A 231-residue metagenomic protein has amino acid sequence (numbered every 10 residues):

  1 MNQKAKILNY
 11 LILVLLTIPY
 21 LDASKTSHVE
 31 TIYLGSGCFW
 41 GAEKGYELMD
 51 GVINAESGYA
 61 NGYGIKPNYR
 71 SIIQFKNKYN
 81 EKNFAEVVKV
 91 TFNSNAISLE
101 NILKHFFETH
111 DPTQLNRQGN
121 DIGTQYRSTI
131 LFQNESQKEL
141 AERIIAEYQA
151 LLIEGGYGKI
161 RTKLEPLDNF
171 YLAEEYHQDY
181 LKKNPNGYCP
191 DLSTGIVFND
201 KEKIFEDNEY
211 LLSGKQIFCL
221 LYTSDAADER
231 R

Functional and structural regions predicted by a protein language model:
N2-Y10: Bacterial N-terminal signal peptides that target proteins for export
I7, L181, A227: Alpha-helical and His/Cys-centered functional microenvironments
Y10-P19: Bacterial N-terminal signal peptides
D22-S224: Flexible coil/turn and secondary-structure edge motifs
D225-R231: A short, hydrophobic C-terminal helix/tail in secreted or cell-surface proteins
